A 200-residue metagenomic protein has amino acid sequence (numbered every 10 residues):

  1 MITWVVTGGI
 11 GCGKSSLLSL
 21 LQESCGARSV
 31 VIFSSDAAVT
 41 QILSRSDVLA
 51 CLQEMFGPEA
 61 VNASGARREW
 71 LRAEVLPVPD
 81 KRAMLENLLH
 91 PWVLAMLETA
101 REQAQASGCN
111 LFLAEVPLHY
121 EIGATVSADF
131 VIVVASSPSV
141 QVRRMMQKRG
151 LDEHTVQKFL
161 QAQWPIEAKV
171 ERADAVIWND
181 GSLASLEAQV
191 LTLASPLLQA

Functional and structural regions predicted by a protein language model:
V6: Hydrophobic anchor at the beta1->P-loop junction of P-loop NTPases
G9: P-loop (Walker A) phosphate-binding loop of NTP-binding proteins
C12: ATP-binding Walker
S15: Walker A/P-loop
A37-N110: ATP-dependent small-molecule kinase phosphotransfer cores that center on conserved nucleotide phosphate-binding segments
L97, T125-S127, Q147, L151-P196 (+1 more regions): Small-molecule kinase domains that catalyze NTP-dependent phosphoryl transfer to phosphate-bearing small molecules
E98-A106, L111-K148: ATP-dependent NMP and nucleoside kinases share a basic, alpha-helical "lid"
